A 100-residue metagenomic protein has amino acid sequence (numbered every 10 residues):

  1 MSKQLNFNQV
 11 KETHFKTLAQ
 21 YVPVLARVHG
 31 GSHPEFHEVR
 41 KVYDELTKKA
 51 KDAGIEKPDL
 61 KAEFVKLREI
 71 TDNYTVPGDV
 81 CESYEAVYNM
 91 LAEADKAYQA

Functional and structural regions predicted by a protein language model:
S2-F7: N-terminal helicase ATP-binding lobe
Q9-T13: Short, motif-level signal for alpha-helix interfacial/capping segments enriched in acidic residues and aromatics/proline
Q20-R68: Amphipathic alpha-helical interaction modules
E69-A100: Amphipathic alpha-helical binding modules
